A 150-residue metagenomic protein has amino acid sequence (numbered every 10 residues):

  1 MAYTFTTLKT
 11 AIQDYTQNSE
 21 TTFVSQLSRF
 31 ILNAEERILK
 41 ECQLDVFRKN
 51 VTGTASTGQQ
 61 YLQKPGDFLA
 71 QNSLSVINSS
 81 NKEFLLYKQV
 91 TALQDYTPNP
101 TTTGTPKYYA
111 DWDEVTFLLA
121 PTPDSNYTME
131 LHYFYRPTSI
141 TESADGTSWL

Functional and structural regions predicted by a protein language model:
M1-L150: Glycine-enriched, solvent-exposed interface loops adjoining structured elements
